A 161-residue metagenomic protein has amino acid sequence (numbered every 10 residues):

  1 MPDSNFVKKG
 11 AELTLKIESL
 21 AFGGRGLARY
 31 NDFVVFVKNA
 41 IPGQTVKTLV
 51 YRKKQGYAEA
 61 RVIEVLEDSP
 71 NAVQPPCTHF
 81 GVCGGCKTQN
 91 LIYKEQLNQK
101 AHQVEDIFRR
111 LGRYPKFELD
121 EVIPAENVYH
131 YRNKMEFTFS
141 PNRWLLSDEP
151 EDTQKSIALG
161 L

Functional and structural regions predicted by a protein language model:
M1-L161: Non-catalytic accessory regions of SAM-dependent methyltransferases
